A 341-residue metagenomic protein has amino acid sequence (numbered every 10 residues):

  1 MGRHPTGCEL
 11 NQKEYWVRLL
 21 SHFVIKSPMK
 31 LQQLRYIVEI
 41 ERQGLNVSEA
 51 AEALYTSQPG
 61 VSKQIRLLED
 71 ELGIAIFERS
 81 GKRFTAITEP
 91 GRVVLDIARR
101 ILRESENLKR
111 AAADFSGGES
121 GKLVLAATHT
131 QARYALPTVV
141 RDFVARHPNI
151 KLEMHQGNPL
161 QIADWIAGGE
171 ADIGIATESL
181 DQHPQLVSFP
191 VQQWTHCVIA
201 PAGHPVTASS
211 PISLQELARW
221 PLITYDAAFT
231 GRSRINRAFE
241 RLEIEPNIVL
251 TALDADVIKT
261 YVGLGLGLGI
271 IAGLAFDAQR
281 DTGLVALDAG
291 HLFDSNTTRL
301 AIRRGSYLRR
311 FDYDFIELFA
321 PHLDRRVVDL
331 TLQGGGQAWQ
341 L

Functional and structural regions predicted by a protein language model:
P28, D96, F115, T138-D142 (+4 more regions): Short beta-strand-centered segments that line the small-molecule binding cleft or hinge of alpha/beta clamshell
I40-S57: Short helix-boundary/capping micro-motifs
E69-E89: A short LG(V/I)-centered, amphipathic sequence patch enriched for acidic residue(s) preceding the LG motif
S120-Q182, E245, T251-A252: Central regulatory/effector-binding core of bacterial HTH transcription factors
A135, A286-L330, G334-G335, W339: A late-sequence structural motif
N158-A171, T177, A228-L287, G334-W339: Hydrophobic hinge/microswitch elements
H183-W194, D256-G305, D314: Beta-alpha-beta core module
Q185-L222: Flexible hinge/capping segments at coil-to-helix
